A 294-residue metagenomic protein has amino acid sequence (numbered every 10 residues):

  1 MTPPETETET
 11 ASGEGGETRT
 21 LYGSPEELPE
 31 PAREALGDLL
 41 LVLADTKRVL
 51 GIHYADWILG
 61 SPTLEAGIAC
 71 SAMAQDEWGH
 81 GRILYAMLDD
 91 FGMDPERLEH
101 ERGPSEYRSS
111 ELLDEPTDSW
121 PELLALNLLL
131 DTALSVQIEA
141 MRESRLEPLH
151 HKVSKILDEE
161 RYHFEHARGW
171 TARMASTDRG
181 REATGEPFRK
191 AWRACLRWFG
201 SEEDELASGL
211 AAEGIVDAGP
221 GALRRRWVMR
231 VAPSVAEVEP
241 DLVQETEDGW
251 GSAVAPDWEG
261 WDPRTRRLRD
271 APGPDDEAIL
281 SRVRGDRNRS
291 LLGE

Functional and structural regions predicted by a protein language model:
T2-G23, A44-D45, P95-Y107: Acidic, low-complexity proline/glycine-rich segments
P3-P4, M73-E101, A167-A172: Conserved alpha-helical segments that form or flank metal/cofactor-binding pockets of metalloenzymes
L21-L41, E101-N127, S144, T177-D178 (+1 more regions): Acidic/His metal-coordination segments adjacent to aromatic residues that form catalytic metal sites in metalloenzymes
E34-V42, S61-H80, L123, P148-E160: Alpha-helical scaffold segments that form or flank carboxylate-/histidine-based iron centers
D45-R48, Q75-R82, L128-T132, S154 (+3 more regions): Generic structural signal for well-ordered, non-transmembrane alpha-helical segments in soluble/cytosolic regions
L50-A72, L134-H150: Helix-loop segments that flank and shape redox-cofactor active sites
L113-H166: Internal, conserved structured core segments that host functional sites
E182-E294: Extended, helix-rich structural scaffolds rather than catalytic motifs
